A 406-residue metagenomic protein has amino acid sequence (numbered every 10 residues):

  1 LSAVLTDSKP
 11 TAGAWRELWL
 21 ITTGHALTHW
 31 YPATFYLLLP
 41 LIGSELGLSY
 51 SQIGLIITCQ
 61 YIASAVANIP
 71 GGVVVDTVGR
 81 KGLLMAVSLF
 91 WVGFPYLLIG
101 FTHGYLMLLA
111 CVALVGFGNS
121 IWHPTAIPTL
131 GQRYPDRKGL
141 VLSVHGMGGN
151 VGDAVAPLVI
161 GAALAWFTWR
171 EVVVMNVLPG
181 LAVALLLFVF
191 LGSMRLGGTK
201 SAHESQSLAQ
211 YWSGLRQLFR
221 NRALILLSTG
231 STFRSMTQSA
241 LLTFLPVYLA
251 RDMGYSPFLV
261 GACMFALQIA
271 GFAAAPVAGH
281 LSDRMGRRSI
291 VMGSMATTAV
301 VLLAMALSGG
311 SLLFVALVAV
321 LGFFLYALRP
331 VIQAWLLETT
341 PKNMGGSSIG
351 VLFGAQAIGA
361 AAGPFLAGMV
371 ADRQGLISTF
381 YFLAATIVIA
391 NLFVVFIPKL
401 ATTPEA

Functional and structural regions predicted by a protein language model:
S2-G13, R195-L227: Juxtamembrane intracellular "pre-TM" segments in multi-pass secondary transporters
A33, Y61-I69, D153-A154, Q268-P276 (+1 more regions): Residue-level signature of mid-helix packing/kink "hotspots" within the transmembrane helices of 12-pass Major
F35-Y36, R222-F272: Extracytoplasmic gate region of multi-pass secondary transporters
I42-G43, V74-V75, V159-F167, L249-A250 (+2 more regions): Interfacial helix-cap and linker-helix signal at transmembrane-aqueous boundaries of multi-pass secondary transporters
V66-H103, S282-R288: Conserved MFS/SLC helix-loop-helix module at the cytosolic interface between two early adjacent transmembrane helices
C111-G149: Cytoplasmic helix-loop-helix junction between adjacent transmembrane helices in 12-TM secondary transporters
H145-S193: Helix-loop-helix hairpin linking two adjacent transmembrane segments in secondary transporters
M285-W335: C-terminal transmembrane helical hairpin of 12-TM major facilitator-type secondary transporters
